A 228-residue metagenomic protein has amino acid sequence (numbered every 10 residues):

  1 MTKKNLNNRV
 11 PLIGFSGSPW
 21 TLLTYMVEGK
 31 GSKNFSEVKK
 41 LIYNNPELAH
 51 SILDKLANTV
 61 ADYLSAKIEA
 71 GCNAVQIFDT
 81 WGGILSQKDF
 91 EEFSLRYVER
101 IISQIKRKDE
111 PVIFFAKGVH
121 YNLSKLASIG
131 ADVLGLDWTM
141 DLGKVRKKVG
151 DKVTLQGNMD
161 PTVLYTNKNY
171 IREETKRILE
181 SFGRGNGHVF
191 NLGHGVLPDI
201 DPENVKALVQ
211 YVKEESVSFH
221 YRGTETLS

Functional and structural regions predicted by a protein language model:
K3-S228: Active-site loop segments of alpha/beta catalytic cores
